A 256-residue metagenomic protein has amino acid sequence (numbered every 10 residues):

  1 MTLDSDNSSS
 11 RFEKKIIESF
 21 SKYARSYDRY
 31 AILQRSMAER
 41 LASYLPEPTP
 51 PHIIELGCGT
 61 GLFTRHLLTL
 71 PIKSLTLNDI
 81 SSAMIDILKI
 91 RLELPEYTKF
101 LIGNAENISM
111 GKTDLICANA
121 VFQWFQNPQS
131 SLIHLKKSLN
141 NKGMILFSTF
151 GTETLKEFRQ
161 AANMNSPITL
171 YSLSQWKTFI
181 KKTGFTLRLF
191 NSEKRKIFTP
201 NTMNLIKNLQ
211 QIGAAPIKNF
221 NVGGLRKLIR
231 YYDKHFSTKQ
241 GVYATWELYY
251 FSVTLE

Functional and structural regions predicted by a protein language model:
I32-T49: Conserved alpha-helix/loop element of class I SAM-dependent methyltransferases that forms part of the SAM/SAH-binding
L33, T60-L62, P167, L189-E256: Conserved Class I S-adenosyl-L-methionine
I54-I108: Class I SAM-dependent methyltransferase SAM/SAH-binding core
E106-I116: A short acidic, Gly/Pro-enriched loop at the edge of an enzyme's catalytic core that lines a small-molecule cofactor
L115-N127: A short SAM/SAH-binding and catalytic strip from SAM-dependent methyltransferases
Q129-M144: A short glycine-rich, Lys/Arg-flanked "PGG" loop and its adjoining helix->strand segment in the class I
L146-Y171: Conserved class I S-adenosyl-L-methionine
T169-T183: Short alpha-helix
